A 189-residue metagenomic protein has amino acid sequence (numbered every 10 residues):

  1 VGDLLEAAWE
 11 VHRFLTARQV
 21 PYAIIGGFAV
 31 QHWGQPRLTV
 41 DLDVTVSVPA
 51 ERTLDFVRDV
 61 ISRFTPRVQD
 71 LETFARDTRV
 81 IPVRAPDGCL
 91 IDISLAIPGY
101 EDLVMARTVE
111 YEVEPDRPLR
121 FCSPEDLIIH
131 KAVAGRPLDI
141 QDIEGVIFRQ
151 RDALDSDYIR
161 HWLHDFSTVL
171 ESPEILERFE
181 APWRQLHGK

Functional and structural regions predicted by a protein language model:
V1-K189: Compositionally biased terminal segments of proteins
